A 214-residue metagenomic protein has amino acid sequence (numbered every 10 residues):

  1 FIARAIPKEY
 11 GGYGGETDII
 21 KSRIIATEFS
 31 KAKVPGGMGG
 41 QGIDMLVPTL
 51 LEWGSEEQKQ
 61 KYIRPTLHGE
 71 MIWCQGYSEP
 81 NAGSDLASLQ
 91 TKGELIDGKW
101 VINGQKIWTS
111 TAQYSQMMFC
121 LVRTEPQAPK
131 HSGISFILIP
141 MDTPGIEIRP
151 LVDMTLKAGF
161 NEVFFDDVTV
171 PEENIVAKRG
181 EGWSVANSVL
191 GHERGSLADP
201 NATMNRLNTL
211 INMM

Functional and structural regions predicted by a protein language model:
F1-E70, T111-M117, E193: Internal helix-loop-helix
P7, I25, S55, Q75 (+4 more regions): Buried hydrophobic positions in well-ordered alpha/beta secondary-structure cores of metabolic enzymes
I25-S30, L121-V122, L138-P144, D166-V170: Short Ser/Thr-interspersed hydrophobic loop/turn segments at strand-loop and sheet-helix junctions that line or gate
G69-Y77, L121: A short, Trp-centered hydrophobic/proline-enriched beta-strand micro-motif
A82-G83, I107-A112, M154-T155: Glycine-rich phosphate/pyrophosphate-binding beta-alpha loops
T91-E94, L207: A structural signal for short hydrophobic beta-strand segments in well-ordered beta-sheet cores
K99, N103-R149: A short core secondary-structure module
I146-M214: Glycine-rich beta->alpha junctions and the first turn(s) of the following alpha-helix
